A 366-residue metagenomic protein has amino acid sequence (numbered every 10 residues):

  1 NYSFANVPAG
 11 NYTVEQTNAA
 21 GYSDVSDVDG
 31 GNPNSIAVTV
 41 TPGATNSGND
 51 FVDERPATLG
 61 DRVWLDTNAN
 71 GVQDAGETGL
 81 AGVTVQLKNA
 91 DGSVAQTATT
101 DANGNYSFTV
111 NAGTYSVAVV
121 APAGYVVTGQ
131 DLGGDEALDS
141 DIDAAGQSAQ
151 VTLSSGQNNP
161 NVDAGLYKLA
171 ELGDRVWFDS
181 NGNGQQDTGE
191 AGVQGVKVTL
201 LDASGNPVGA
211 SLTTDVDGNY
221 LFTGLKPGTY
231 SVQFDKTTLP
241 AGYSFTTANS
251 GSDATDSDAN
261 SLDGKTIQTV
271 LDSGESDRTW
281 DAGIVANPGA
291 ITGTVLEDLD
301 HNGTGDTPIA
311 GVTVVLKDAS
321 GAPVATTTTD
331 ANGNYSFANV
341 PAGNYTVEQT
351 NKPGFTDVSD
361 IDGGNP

Functional and structural regions predicted by a protein language model:
N1, L65-D74, G79, N89-N105 (+5 more regions): Short, acidic Ser/Thr/Gly-rich low-complexity loop/linker segments typical of extracellular and cell-surface proteins
N1-A5, Y12, F51, T100-F108 (+5 more regions): Glycine-centered loop-to-beta-strand initiation motif
V7, T109-G113, G156, L225 (+2 more regions): Hydrophobic loop/turn residues within beta-sheet-rich immunoglobulin-like superfamily modules
G10-G21, T114-G124, K197, G228-P240 (+1 more regions): A short, solvent-exposed beta-strand micro-motif common in secreted/extracellular proteins
E15, R62, T84-K88, S116-A118 (+6 more regions): Beta-strand signatures of extracellular beta-sandwich domains
N18-N49, V120-P160, K236-R278, N351-P366: Structured interaction patches on ligand/partner-binding surfaces of diverse proteins
A37, S47-Q73, T84, P160-Q186 (+3 more regions): A short, Gly/Thr-enriched small/hydrophobic beta-strand-prone motif that recurs across taxa
E77-V83, E190-V196, T307-V312: Short coil-to-beta strand junction motifs in C2/discoidin
